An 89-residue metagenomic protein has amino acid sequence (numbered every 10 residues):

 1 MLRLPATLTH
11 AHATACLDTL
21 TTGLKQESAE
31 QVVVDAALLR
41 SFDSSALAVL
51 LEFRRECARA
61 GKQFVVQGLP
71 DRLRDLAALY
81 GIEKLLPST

Functional and structural regions predicted by a protein language model:
M1-F42, L51-T89: STAS-like cytosolic regulatory interaction modules
